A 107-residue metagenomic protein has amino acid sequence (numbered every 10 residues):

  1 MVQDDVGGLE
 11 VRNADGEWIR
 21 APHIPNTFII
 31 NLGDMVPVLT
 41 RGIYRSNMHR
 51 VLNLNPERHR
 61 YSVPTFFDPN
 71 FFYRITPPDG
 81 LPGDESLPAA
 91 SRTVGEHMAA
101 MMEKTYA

Functional and structural regions predicted by a protein language model:
M1-A107: C-terminal flanking tails of non-heme Fe-dependent oxygenases
